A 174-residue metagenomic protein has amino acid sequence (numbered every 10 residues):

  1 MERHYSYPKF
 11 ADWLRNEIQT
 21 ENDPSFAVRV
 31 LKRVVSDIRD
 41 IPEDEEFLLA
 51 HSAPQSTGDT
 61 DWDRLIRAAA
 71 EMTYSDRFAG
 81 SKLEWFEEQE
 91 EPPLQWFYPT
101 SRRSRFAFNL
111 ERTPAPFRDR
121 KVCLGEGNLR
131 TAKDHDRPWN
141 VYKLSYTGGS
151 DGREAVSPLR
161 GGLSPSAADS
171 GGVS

Functional and structural regions predicted by a protein language model:
M1-E2, K9, G161, S170: Intrinsic structural disorder
E2-E90, F97: Charged, helix-prone or intrinsically disordered regulatory segments positioned adjacent to compact structured domains
F78-S174: Charge-dense, extended regions
